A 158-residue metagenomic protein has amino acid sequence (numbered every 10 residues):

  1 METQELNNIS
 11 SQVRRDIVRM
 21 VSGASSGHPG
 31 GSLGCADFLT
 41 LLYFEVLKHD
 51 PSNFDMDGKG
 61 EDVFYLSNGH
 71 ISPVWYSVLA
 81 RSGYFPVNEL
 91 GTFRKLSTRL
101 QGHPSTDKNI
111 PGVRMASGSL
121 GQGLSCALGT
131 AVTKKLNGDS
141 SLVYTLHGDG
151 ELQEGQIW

Functional and structural regions predicted by a protein language model:
M1-V13: N-terminal hydrophobic or amphipathic helices/low-complexity stretches enriched in small/hydrophobic/Pro/Gly
Q4-E5, S26, G148-E151: Alpha-helix capping and helix-loop boundary segments enriched in small/acidic/polar residues
S10-S26: N-terminal capping segment at the start of a domain
I17-M20, S32-W158: Cofactor-binding active-site loop characterized by glycine-rich and histidine/acidic residues
